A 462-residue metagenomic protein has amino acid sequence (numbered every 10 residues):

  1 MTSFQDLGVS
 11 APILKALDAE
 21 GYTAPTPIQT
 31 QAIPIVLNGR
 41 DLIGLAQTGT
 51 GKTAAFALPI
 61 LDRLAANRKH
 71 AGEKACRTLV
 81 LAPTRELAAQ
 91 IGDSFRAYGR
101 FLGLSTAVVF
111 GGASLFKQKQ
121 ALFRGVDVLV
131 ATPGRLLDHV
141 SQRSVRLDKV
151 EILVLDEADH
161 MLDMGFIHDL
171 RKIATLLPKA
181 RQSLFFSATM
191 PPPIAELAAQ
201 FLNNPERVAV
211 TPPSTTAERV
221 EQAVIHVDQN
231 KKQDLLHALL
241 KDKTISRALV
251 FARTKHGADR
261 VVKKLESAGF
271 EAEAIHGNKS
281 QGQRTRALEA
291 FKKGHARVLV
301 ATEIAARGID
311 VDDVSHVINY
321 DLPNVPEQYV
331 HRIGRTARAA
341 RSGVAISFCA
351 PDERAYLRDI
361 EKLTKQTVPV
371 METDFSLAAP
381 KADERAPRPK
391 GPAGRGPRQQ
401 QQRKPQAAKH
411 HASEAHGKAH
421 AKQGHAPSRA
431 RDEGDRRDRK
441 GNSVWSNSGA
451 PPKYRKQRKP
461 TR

Functional and structural regions predicted by a protein language model:
T2-K381: Conserved helicase RecA-like core
I245, S267, K293, V311-D313 (+2 more regions): Arginine-glycine-biased low-complexity disordered regions
